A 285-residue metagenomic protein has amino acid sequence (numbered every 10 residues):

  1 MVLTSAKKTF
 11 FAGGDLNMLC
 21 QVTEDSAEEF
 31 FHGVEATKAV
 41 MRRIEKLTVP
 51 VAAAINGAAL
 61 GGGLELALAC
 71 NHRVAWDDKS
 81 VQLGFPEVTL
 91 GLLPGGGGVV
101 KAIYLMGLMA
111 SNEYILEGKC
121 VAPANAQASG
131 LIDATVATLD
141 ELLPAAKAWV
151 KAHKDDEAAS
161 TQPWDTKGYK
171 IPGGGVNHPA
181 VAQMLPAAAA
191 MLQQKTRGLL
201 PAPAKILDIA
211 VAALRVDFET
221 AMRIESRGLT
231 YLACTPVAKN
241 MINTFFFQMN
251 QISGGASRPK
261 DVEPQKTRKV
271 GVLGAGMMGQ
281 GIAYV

Functional and structural regions predicted by a protein language model:
V2, L105, A110-N112, L116-A122 (+2 more regions): Intrinsically disordered, low-complexity segments enriched in small/flexible residues
S5-V40, A59, T89-G91: Glycine- (often His-adjacent) and acidic-residue-rich active-site loop that binds/positions the CoA thioester
N17-D25, E65, C70-D77, L105: A glycine- and small-aliphatic-rich helix-loop capping segment at beta-alpha/alpha-beta transitions that lines
I44-L90, P94, Y114, G274-M277 (+1 more regions): Glycine-rich beta-to-alpha active-site loop
W76, S80, K119-N125: Short, glycine/polar-rich helix-capping loops at beta-to-alpha or helix-loop-helix junctions that flank or form
V262-V285: Phosphate-binding active sites in nucleotide-utilizing proteins
